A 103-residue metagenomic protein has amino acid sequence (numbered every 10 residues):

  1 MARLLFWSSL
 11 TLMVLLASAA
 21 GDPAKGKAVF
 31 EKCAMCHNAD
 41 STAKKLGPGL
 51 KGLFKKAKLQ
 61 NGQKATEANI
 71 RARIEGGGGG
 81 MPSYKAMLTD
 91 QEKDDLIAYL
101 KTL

Functional and structural regions predicted by a protein language model:
M1-D22, R73, Y99-L103: Post-cleavage N-terminal segment of exported redox proteins
L5, N69, D95: Active-site phosphate/pyrophosphate-handling residues
S9, L16, Q60, S83-A86: Short, flexible active-site loop motifs that bind/organize anionic cofactors or intermediates
A20, K64, M87-L88: Short, conserved sequence motifs enriched in acidic/basic residues, glycine, and aromatics that mark functional "hot
P23, K27, N38-A72: Gly/Gly-Pro-rich "capping" loops immediately C-terminal to redox-active cysteine motifs in periplasmic/lumenal
F30: Residues immediately within or flanking Cys/His clusters that coordinate Zn2+ in small zinc-binding modules
C33-C36: Short cysteine clusters
K44-K55, A72-L103: Axial heme c-ligation environment in periplasmic c-type cytochrome domains
